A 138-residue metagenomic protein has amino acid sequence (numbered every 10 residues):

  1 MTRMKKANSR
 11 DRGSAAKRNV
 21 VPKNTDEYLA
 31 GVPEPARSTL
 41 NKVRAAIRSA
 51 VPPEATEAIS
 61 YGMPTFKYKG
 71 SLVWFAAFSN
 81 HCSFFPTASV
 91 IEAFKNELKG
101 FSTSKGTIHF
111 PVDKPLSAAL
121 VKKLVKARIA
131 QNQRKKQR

Functional and structural regions predicted by a protein language model:
M1-R138: Charge-dense, helix-prone N-terminal extensions
